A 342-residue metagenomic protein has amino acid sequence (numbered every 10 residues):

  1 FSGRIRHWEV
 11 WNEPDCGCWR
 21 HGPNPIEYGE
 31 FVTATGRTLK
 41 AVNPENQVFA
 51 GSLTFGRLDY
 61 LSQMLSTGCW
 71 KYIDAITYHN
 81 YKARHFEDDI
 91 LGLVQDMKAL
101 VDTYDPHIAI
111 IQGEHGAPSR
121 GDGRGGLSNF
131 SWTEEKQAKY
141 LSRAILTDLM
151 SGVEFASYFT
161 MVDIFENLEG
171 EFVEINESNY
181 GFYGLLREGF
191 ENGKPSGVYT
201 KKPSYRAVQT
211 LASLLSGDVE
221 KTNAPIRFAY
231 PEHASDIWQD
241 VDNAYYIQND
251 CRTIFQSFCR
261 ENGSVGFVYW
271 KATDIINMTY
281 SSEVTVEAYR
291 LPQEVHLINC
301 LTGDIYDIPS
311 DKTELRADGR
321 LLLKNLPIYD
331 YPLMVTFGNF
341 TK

Functional and structural regions predicted by a protein language model:
F1-L100, G121-R143: Active-site cleft segment of glycoside hydrolase catalytic domains centered on the general acid/base Glu
F1-R4, T35-N46, L100-H107, A144-F155 (+2 more regions): A structural motif corresponding to the C-terminal end of an alpha-helix and its immediate exit/capping segment
R6-V10, Q47-A50, D74-Y78, A109-E114 (+3 more regions): Structural recognition of the beta-strand scaffold that forms the well-ordered cores of secreted hydrolase catalytic
G56-R57, H85, P118-R120, I164-N167 (+2 more regions): Flexible loop/turn segments at secondary-structure boundaries
A117, G123-N129, E134-I237: Aromatic/acidic polysaccharide-binding cleft in carbohydrate-active enzymes
F228-L291, P327, P332-V335: Carbohydrate-binding surface patches
V286-I308: Solvent-exposed beta-hairpin/edge-strand motifs
P309-K342: C-terminal beta-strand-rich structural cap/linker in extracellular carbohydrate-active enzymes
